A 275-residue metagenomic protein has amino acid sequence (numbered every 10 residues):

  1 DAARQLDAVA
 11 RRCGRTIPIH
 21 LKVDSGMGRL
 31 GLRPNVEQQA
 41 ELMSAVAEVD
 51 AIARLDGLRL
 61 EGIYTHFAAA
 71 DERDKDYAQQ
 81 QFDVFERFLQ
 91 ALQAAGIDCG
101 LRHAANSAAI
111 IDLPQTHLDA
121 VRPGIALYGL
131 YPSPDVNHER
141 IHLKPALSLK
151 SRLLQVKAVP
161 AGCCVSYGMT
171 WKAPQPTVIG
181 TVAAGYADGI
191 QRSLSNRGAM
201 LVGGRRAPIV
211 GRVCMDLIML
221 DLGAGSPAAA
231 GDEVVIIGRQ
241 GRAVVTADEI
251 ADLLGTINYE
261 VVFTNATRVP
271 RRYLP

Functional and structural regions predicted by a protein language model:
D1-R4: Catalytic beta/alpha-barrel core
D7-P18, S25-R152, V159-P160, A224: Active-site loop/helix belt of alpha/beta enzymes
H20-K22, E37-L42, L220, I237 (+1 more regions): Bulky hydrophobic/aromatic packing residues
A158-P275: C-terminal accessory subdomain/extension
